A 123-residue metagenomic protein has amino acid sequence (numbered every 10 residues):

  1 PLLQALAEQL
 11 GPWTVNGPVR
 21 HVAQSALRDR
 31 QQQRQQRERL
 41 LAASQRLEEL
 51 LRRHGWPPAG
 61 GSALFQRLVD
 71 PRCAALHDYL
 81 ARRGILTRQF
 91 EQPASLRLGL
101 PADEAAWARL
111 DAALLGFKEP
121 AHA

Functional and structural regions predicted by a protein language model:
P1-L51, W56-P57: PLP-dependent aminotransferase class I/II
L2, R72-A74, E104: Residues that cap or initiate secondary-structure elements
G11-P12, R82-I85: A short, ordered amphipathic alpha-helix with a cationic face
V19, Q32, R72, A106-L110: Residues at alpha-helix caps and immediate loop-helix transition turns in enzyme cores, especially N- and C-cap
L41, E48-R83, L96, L100: Conserved PLP-binding catalytic core of the aspartate aminotransferase-like
P58-A59, Q89-E91: Short, flexible turn/loop "capping" segments at secondary-structure junctions
Y79-R83, F90-A123: PLP-dependent enzyme catalytic core of the Aspartate aminotransferase-like
